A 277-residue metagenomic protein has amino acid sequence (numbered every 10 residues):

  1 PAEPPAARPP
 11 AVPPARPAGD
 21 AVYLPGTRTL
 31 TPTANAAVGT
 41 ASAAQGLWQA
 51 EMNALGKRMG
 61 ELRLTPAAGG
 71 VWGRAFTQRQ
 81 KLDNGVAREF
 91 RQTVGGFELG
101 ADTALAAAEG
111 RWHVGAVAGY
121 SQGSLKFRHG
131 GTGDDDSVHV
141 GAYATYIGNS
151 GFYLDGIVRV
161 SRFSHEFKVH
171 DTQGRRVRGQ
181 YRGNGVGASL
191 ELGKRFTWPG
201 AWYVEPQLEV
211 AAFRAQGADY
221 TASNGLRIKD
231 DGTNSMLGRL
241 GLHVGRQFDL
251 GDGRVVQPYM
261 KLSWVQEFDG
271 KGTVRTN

Functional and structural regions predicted by a protein language model:
P1, W48-Q49, L64-T65: Solvent-exposed adhesion/ligand-recognition segments of exported proteins
P1-P5, P10: Extracellular, surface-exposed repeat/solenoid domains
A7, N53-L55, L82, E209: Short amphipathic alpha-helical "recognition" segments used for binding
P13-S42, T65-N277: Membrane translocator/pore-forming domains, dominated by Gram-negative outer-membrane beta-barrels
V38-M59: Short coil-to-helix leader/linker segments, especially the first N-terminal amphipathic alpha-helix with its helix
G56, E61, F213-A215: Short, active-site-adjacent cap segments at secondary-structure transitions
